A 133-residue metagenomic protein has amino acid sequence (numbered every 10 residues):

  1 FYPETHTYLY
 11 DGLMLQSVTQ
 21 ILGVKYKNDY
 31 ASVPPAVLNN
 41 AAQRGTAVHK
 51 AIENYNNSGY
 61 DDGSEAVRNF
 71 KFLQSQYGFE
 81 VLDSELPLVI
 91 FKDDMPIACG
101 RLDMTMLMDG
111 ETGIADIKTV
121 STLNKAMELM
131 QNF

Functional and structural regions predicted by a protein language model:
F1-C99: Metal-dependent nuclease catalytic cores that hydrolyze phosphodiester bonds in DNA/RNA, characterized by
D83-F133: Mg2+/Mn2+-dependent nuclease catalytic core
